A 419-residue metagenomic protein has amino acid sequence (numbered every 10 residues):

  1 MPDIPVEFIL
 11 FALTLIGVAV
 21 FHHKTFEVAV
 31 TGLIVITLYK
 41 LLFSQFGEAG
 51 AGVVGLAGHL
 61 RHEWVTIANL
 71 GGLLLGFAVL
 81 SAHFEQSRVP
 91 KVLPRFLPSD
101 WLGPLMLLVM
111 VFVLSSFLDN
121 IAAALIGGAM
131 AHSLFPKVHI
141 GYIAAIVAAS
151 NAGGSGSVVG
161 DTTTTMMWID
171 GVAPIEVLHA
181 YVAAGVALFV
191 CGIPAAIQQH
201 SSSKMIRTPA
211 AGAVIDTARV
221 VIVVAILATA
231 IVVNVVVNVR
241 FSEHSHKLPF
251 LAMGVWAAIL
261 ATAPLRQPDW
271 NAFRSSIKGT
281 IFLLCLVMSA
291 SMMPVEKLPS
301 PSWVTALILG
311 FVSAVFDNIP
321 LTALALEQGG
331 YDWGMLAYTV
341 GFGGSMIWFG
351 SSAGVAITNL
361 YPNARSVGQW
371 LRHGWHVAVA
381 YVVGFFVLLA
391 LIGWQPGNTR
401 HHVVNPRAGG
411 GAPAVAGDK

Functional and structural regions predicted by a protein language model:
M1-D3, V20-H22, A51-L70, P98 (+6 more regions): Interfacial loop-to-helix junctions that mark the boundaries of transmembrane helices in multi-pass membrane
P2-F8, T66-L70, F96-V109, L134-A144 (+3 more regions): Membrane-interfacial loop-to-helix junctions in multi-pass transporters
P5-L15, H22-A51, I67-V79, R219-T229 (+2 more regions): Hydrophobic mid-bilayer segments of alpha-helices in multi-pass membrane transport proteins, especially secondary
F26-V35, P94-M106, H139-A148, N271-L284 (+1 more regions): Cytoplasmic-side transmembrane-helix entry/capping segments in multi-pass membrane proteins
F77-A82, L107-A122, A148-S157, A183-G192 (+1 more regions): Helix-loop-helix module between adjacent transmembrane segments
L80, K137-I140, A144, G156-S157 (+3 more regions): Juxtamembrane and boundary regions of transmembrane helices in multi-pass small-molecule transporters and channels
L102-S155, M166-D170, A323-Y338, N363-S366 (+1 more regions): Hydrophobic transmembrane alpha-helices that form the pore/transport pathway of multi-pass ion and small-solute
I226-Y331, G411-D418: Transmembrane helical segments that form the transport core of multi-pass membrane transport proteins
